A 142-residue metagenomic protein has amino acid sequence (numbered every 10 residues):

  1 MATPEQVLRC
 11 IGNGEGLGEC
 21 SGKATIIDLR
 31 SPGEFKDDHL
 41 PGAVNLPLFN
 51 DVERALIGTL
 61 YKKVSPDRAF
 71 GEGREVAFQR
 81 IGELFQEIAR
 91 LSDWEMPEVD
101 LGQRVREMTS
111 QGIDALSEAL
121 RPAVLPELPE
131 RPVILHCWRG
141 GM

Functional and structural regions predicted by a protein language model:
M1-M142: Cytosolic catalytic domains that perform sulfur/thiol-centered chemistry
